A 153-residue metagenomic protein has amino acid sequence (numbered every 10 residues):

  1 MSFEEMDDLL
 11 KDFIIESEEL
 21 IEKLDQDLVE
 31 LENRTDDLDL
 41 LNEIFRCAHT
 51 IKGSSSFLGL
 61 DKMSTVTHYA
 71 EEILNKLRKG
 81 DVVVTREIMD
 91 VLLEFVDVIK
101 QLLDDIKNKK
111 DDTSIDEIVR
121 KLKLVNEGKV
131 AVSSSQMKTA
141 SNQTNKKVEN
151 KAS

Functional and structural regions predicted by a protein language model:
M1-S153: Non-catalytic helical tethers at domain boundaries
